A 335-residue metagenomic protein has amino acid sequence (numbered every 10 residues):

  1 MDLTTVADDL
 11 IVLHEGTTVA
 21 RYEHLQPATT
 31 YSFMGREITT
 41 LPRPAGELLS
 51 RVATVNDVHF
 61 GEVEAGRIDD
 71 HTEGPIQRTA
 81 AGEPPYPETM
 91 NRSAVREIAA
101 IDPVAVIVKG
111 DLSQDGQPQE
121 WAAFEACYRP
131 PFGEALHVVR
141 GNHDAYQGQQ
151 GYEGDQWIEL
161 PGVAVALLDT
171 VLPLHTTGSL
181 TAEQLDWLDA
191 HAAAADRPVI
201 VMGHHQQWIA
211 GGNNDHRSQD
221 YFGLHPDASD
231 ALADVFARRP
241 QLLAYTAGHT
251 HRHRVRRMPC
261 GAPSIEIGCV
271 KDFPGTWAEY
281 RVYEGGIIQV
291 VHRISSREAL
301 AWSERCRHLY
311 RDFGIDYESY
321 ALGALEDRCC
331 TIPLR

Functional and structural regions predicted by a protein language model:
M1-G46: Beta-strand-enriched, solvent-exposed domains that form extended recognition/catalytic surfaces
E15, E284-R335: A short C-terminal boundary segment appended to hydrolase-like catalytic domains
P27, S32-Q117: N-terminal active-site segment of His-dependent metallophosphoesterases
L41-P44, P118-A193, F222-D227, A231 (+3 more regions): Extended active-site neighborhood of metal-dependent phosphoesterases/phosphodiesterases
R43-A53, G61-R67, W157-L167, A194-I200 (+2 more regions): Beta-strand-turn-beta hairpins that frame and shape the catalytic cleft of phosphate-ester-processing enzymes
N56-T89, A145-Y152, P173-L180, D215-Y221 (+2 more regions): Acidic/histidine-rich helix-loop elements that form or flank divalent-metal/phosphate-binding sites at the catalytic
D57, G110-D111, G141-N142, H204 (+1 more regions): Active-site glycine-centered loops adjacent to acidic/histidine catalytic or metal-binding residues that shape
A94-A105, H175-P263, F313-R335: His/acidic metal-ligating clusters that form di-metal
